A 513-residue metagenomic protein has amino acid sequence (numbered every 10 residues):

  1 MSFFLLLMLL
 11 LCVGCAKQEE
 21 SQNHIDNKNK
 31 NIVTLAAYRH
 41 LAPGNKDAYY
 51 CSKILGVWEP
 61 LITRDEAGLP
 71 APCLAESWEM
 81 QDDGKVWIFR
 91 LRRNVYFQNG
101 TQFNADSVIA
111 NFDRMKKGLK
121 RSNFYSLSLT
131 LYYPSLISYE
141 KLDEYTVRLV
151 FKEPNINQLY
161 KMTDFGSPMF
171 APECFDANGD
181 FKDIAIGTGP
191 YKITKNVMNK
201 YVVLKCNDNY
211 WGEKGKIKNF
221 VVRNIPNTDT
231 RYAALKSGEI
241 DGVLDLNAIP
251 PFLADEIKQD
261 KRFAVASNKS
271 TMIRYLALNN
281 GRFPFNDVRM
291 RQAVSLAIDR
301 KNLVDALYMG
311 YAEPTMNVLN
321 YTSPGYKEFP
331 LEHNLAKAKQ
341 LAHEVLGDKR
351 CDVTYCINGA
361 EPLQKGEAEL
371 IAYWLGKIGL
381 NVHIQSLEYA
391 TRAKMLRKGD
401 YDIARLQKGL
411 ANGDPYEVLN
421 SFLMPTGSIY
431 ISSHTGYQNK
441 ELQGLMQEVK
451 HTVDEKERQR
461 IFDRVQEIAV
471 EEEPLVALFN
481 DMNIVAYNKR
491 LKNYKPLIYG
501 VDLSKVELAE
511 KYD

Functional and structural regions predicted by a protein language model:
A16, N381-R392, N420-K489, D513: Extracytoplasmic/peripheral linker and loop segments enriched in polar/acidic and small residues with frequent Thr/Pro
A36-D82, D113, K120, I186-G187: N-terminal lobe/hinge region of extracytoplasmic solute-binding protein
D65-L69, N155, Y160-G215, N219 (+3 more regions): Gly/Pro-rich hinge or "lid" segments in bacterial periplasmic/extracellular proteins
R90, L127-E173: Surface-exposed binding/hinge segments that line and control ligand-binding clefts or catalytic entry sites
N104-N111, E144-V150, G189-P190, I217-N219 (+3 more regions): Alpha-helical secondary-structure segments
T194-K205, V221-R282, D305: Extracellular/periplasmic solute-recognition and catalytic clefts
N279, M309-V345, E361-Q364: Structural transition elements
V485-D513: Long beta-strand-rich cores associated with HINT superfamily self-processing modules
